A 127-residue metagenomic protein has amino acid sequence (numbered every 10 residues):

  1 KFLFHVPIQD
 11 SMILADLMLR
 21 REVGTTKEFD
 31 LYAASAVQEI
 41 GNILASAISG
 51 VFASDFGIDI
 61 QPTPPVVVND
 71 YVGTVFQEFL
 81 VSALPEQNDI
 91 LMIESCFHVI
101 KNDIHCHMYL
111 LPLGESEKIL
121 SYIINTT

Functional and structural regions predicted by a protein language model:
K1-T127: Composition-driven recognition of glycine/serine/threonine/acidic- and proline-rich low-complexity segments and repeats
